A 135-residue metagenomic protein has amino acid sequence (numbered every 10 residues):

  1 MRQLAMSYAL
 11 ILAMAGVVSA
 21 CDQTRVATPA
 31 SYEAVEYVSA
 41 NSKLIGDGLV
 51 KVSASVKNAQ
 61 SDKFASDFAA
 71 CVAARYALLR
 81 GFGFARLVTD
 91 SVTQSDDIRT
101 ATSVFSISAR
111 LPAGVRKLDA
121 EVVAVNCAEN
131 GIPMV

Functional and structural regions predicted by a protein language model:
M1-L10: Bacterial N-terminal signal peptides that target proteins for export
L12-A15: Alpha-helical transmembrane segments
V17-A20: C-terminal motif of bacterial Sec signal peptides marking the signal peptidase cleavage site
D22-V135: Secreted/extracellular ectodomain signature
